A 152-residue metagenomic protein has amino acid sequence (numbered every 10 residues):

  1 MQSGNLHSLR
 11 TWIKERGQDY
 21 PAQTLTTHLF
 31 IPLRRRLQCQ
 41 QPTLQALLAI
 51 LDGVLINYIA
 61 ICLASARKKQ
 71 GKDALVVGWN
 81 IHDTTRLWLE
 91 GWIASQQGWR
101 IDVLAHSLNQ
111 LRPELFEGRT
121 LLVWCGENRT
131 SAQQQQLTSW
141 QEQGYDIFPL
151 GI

Functional and structural regions predicted by a protein language model:
M1-L63: Long amphipathic alpha-helical segments
N57-I152: C-terminal regulatory/effector modules of DNA-binding transcriptional regulators
